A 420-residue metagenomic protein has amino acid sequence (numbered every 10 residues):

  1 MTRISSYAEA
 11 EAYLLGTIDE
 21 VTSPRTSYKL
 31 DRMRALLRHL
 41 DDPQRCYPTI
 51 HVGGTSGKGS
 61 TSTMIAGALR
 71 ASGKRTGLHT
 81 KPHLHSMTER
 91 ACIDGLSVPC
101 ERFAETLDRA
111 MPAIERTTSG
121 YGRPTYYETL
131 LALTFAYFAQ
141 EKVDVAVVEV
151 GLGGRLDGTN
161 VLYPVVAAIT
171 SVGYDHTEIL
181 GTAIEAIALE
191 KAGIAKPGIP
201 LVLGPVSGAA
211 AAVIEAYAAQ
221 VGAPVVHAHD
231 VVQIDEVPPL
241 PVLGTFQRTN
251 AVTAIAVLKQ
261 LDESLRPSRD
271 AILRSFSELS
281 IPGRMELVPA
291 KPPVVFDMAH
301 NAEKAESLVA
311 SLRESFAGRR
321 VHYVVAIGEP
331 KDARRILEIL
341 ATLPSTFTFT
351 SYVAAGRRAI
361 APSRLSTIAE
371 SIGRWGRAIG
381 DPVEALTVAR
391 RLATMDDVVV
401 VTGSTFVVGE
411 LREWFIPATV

Functional and structural regions predicted by a protein language model:
M1-S56, S60-R75, L84-H85, K142 (+3 more regions): N-terminal leader/targeting and accessory segments in enzymes
P24-L30, A35-R38, D42-R45, A71-L162 (+2 more regions): ATP-dependent carboxylate-amine ligase catalytic core
C46-P48, V145-V150, D157-A168, V172-H176 (+2 more regions): Nucleotide phosphate-binding/pyrophosphate-handling subdomain across enzymes that bind or process nucleotide phosphates
I65, R155-V165, R412-F415: Short Gly/Thr/Asp-enriched flexible loops that form oxyanion-binding sites at enzyme active sites
K142-D144, G318, T394-D396: Short, high-confidence coil segments that cap the C-terminus of an alpha-helix and link into the following beta-strand
G151-L156, Y163-A223, G328, A333-R335: Conserved catalytic-core segment of NTP-binding enzymes
G204-V226, P293-V294, L337-V398: C-terminal helical cap/extension that packs against the catalytic core of soluble nucleotide-cofactor enzymes
T405-V420: Glycine/aspartate-rich loop-and-adjacent alpha/beta segment that forms the canonical ThDP
